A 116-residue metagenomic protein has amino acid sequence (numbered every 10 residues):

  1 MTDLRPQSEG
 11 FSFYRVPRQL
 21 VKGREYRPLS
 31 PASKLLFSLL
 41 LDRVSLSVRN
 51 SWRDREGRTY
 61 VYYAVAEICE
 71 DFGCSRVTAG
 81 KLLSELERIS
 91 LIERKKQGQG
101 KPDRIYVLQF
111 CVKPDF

Functional and structural regions predicted by a protein language model:
M1-K34, N50-T59, E70: Positively charged, structured surface patches that bind polyanionic biopolymers
P17, Y106-Q109: Poly-acidic low-complexity segments
Y26, V44-V107: Winged helix-turn-helix DNA-binding recognition segment
L36-L40: Short alpha-helical "packing" element that flanks the helix-turn-helix/winged-helix DNA-binding module
C111-F116: Charged low-complexity intrinsically disordered patches
